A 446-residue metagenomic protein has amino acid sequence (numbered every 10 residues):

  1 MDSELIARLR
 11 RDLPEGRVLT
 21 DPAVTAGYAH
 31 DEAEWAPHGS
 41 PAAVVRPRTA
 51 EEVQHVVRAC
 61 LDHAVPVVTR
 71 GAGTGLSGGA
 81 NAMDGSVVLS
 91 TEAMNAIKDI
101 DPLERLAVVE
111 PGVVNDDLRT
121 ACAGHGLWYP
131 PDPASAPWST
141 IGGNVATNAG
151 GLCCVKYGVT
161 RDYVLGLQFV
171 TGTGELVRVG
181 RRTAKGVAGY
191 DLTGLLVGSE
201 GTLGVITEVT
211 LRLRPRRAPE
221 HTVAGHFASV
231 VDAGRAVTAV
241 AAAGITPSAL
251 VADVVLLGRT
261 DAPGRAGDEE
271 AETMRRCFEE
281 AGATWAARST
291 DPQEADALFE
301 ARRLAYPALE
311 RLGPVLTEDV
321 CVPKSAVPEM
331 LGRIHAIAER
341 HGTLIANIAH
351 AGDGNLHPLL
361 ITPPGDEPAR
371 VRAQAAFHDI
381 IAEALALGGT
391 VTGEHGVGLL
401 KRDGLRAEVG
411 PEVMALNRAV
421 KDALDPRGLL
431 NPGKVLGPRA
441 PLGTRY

Functional and structural regions predicted by a protein language model:
M1-R70, T74-Y446: Noncatalytic alpha-helical scaffold of FAD-dependent oxidoreductases
